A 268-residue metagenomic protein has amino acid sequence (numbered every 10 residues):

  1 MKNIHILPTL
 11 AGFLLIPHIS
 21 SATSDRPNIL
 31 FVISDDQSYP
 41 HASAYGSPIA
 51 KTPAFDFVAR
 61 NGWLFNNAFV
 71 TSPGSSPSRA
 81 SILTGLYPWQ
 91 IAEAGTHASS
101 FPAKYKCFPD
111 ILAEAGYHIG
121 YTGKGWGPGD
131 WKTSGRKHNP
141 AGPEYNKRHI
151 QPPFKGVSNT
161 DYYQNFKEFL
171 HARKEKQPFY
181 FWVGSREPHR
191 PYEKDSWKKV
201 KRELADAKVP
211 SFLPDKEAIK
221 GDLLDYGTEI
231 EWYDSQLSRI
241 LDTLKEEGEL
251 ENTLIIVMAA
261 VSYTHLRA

Functional and structural regions predicted by a protein language model:
K2-L14, I19-R267: Formylglycine-dependent sulfatase
